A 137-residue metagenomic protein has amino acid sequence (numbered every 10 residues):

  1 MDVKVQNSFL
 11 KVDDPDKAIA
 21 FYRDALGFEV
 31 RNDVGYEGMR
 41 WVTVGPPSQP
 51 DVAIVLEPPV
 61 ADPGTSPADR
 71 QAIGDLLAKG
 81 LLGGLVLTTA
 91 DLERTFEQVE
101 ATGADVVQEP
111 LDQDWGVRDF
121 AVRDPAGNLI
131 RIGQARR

Functional and structural regions predicted by a protein language model:
M1-F9, E29-R123, G133-R137: Vicinal oxygen chelate
D16-K17, R94: Alpha-helical macromolecular-interaction surfaces
A18-R23, V99, D124-G127: Conserved active-site tyrosine of GNAT-family acetyltransferases
